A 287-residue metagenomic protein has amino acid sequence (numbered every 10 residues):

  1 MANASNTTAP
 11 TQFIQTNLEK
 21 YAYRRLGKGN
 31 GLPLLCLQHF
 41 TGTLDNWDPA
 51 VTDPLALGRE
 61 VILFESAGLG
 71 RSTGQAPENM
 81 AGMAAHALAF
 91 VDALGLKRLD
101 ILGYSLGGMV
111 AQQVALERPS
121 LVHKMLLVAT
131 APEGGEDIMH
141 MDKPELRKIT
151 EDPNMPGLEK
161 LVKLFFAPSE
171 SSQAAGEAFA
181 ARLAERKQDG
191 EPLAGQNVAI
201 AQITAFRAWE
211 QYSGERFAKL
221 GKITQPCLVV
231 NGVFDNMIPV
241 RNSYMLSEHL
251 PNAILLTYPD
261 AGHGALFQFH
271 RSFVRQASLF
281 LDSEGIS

Functional and structural regions predicted by a protein language model:
N17-T73: Conserved HGGG/HGGXW glycine-rich cap/lid loop of the alpha/beta-hydrolase fold
I62-L102, R275: Active-site loop/oxyanion-hole signature of alpha/beta-hydrolase fold enzymes
G103, G107, A111: Gly/Ala-rich beta-loop-alpha elbow adjacent to hydrolase catalytic centers
L116, H123-M155: Flexible "cap/lid" loop of the alpha/beta hydrolase fold
G190-R216: Hydrophobic, aromatic-rich cap/lid helix
I223, V229-N231: Short beta-strand/loop motif that positions the catalytic acidic residue of the alpha/beta-hydrolase fold
F234-I238: Acidic catalytic loop of the alpha/beta-hydrolase fold
N252-S287: Catalytic active-site module of serine/aspartate enzymes centered on a nucleophile-bearing elbow/loop
